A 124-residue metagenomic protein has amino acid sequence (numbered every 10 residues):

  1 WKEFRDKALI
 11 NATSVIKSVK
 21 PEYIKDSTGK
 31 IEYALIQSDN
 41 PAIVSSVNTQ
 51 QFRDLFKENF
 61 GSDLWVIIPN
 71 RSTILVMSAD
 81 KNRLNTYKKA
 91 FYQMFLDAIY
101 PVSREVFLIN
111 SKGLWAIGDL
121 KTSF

Functional and structural regions predicted by a protein language model:
W1-F107, L120-K121: A contiguous, surface-oriented mixed alpha/beta subdomain in the mid-to-C-terminal portion of proteins that forms
L114-F124: Short, low-order "capping/linker" segments at domain edges
